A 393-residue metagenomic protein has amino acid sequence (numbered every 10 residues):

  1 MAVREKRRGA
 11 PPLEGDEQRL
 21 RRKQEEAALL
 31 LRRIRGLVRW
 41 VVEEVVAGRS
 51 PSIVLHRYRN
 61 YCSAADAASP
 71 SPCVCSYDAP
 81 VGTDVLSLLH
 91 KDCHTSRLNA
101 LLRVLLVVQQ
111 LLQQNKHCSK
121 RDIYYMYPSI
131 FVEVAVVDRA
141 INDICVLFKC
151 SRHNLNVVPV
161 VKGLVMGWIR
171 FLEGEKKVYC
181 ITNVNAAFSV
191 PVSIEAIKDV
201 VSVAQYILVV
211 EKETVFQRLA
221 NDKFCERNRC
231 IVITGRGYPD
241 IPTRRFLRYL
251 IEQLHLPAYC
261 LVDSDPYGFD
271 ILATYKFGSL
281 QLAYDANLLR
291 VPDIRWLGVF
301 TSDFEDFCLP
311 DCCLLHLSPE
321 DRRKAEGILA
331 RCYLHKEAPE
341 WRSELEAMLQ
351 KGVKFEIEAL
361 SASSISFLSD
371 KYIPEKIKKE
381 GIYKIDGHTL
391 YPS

Functional and structural regions predicted by a protein language model:
M1-P257, P266-S393: Nucleic-acid enzyme cleavage-core boundary/entry regions
